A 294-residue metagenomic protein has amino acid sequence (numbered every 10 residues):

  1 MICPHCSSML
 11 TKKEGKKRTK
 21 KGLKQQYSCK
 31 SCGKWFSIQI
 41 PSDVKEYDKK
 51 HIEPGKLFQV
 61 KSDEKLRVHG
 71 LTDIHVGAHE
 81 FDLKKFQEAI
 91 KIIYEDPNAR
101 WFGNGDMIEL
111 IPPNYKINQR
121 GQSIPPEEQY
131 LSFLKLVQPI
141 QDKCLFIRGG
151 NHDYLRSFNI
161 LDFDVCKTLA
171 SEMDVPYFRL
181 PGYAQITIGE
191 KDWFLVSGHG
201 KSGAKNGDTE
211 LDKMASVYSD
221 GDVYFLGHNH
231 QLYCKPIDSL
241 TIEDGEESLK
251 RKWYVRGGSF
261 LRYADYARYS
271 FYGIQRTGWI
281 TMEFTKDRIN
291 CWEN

Functional and structural regions predicted by a protein language model:
C3-C6, C29-C32: Short cysteine-rich clusters marking metal-coordination/redox-active sites
K12-K17, Q39-S42: Short Cys/His-rich "knuckle" micro-motifs
G15-Q26: Short linker/helix segments within small regulatory modules
K30-E46: Short metal-binding segments enriched for Cys and/or His
G55-L57, L71, V76-F178: Core catalytic region of metal-dependent phosphoesterases/phosphodiesterases, especially metallo-beta-lactamase-like
Q59-H69, Y183-L195, L249-K252: Beta-strand-turn-beta hairpins that frame and shape the catalytic cleft of phosphate-ester-processing enzymes
I147-R148, Y154-K235: Charged, low-complexity C-terminal accessory regions
F194-L195, K201-N290: Conserved beta-sheet core of the metallophosphoesterase superfamily
